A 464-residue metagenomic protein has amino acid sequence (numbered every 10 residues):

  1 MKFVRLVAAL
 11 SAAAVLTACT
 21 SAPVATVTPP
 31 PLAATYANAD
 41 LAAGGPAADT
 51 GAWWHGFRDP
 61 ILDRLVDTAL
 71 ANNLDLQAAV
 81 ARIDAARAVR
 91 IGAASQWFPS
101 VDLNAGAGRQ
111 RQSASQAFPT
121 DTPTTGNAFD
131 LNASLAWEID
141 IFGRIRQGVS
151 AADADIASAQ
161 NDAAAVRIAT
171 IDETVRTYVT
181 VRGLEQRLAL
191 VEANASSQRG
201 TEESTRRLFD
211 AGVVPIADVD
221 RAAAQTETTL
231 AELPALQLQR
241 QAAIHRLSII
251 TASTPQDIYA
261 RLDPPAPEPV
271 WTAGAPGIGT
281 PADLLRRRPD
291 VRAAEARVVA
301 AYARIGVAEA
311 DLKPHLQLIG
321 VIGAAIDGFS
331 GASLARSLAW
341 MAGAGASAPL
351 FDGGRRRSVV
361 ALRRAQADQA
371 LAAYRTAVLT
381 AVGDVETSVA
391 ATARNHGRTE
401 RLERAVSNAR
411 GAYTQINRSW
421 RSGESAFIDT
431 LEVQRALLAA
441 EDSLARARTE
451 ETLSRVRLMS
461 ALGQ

Functional and structural regions predicted by a protein language model:
K2-A71, F129, D153, Q237-R286 (+3 more regions): Terminal intrinsically disordered/low-complexity segments used for targeting and assembly
A52, R58-L65, V80, R87 (+4 more regions): Small/polar-residue-enriched beta-strand and adjacent coil segments characteristic of outer-membrane beta-barrel
I145, N161-T280, A391, N395 (+2 more regions): Periplasmic alpha-helical coiled-coil/stalk elements that build and connect Gram-negative outer-membrane
F209-V213, W420-E424, A461-G463: A short glycine-centered flexible hinge/capping loop motif at secondary-structure junctions
G212-P215, A381, V385-S388, G423-F427: Alpha-helical heptad-repeat coiled-coil segments that mediate oligomerization/polymerization in large
P215-A217, E424-R446: Short terminal targeting/anchoring segments
T254-P255, W271-T272, V389, S422 (+1 more regions): Acidic, low-complexity, intrinsically disordered peripheral segments
